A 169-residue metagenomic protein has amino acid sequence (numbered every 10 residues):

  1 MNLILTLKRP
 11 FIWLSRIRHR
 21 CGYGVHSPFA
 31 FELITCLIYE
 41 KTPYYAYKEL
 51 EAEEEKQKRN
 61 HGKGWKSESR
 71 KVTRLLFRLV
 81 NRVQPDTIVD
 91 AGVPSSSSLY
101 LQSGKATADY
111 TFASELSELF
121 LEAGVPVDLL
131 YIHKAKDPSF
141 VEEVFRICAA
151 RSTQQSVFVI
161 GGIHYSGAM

Functional and structural regions predicted by a protein language model:
M1-L129, A135-V159, I163-M169: A short alpha-helical cap/connector motif
